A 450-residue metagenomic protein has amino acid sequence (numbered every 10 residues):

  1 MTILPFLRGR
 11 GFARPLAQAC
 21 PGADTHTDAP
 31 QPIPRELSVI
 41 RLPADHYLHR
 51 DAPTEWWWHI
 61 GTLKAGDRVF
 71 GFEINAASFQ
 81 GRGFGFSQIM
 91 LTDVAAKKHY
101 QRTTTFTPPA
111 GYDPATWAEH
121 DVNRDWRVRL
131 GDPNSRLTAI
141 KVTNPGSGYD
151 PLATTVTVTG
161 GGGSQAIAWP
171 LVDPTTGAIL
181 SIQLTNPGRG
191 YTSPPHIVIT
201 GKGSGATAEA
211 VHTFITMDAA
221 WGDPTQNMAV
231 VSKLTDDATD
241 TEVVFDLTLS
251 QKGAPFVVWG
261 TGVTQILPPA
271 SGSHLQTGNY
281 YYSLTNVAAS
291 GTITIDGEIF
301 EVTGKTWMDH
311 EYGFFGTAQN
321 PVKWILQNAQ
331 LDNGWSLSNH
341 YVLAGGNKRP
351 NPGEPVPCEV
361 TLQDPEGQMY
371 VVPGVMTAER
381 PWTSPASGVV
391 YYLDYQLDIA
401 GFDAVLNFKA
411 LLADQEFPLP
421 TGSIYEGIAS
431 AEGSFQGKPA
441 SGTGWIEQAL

Functional and structural regions predicted by a protein language model:
F6-L7, G11-P133, V211-L450: Structured soluble/peripheral alpha/beta segments that form catalytic or ligand/cofactor-binding pockets
N134-H212: Conserved, function-critical positions that sit in or immediately flank catalytic and ligand-binding motifs
